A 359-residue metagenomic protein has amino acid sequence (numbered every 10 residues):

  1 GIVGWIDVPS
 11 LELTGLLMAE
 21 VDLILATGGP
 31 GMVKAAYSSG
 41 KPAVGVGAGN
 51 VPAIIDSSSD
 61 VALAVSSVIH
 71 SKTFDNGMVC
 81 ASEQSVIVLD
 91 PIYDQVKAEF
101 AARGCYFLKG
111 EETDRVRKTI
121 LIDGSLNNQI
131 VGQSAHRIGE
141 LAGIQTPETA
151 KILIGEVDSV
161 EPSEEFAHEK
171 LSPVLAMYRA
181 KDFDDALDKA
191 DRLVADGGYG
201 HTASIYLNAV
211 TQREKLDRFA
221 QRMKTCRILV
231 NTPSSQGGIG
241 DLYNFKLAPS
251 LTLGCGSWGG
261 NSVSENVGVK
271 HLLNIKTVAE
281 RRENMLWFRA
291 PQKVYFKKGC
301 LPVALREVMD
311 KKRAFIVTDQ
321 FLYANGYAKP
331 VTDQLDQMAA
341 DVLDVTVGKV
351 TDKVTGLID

Functional and structural regions predicted by a protein language model:
V3, I24-L25, G49, L89 (+7 more regions): Buried hydrophobic positions in well-ordered alpha/beta secondary-structure cores of metabolic enzymes
V3-V21: A structured beta-alpha segment of the ubiquitous adenosine-cofactor-binding alpha/beta core
W5-P9, V88, E156, M177-K181 (+1 more regions): Short acidic-hydrophobic, aromatic-tinged amphipathic segments that line or gate anion-handling sites
E20, S39-G40, M223-K224, M338: Short, structured coil segments at secondary-structure junctions
V33-E161: ALDH superfamily catalytic-core signature
D94-Q95, T211-K215, F321-Y327: Short, charged/polar "capping" segments at the starts of alpha-helices and the immediately preceding loops
I144-Q145, T149-N284: Conserved C-terminal structural/oligomerization subdomain of aldehyde/semialdehyde dehydrogenase
M285-I358: ATP/NTP phosphate-donor binding region
